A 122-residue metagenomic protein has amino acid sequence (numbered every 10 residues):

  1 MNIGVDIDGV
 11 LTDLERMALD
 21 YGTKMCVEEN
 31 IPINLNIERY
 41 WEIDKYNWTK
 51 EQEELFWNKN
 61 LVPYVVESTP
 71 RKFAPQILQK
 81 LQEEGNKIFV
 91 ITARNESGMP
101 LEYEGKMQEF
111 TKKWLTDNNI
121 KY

Functional and structural regions predicted by a protein language model:
M1-E54: Active-site neighborhood of HAD-like aspartate-dependent phosphohydrolases
G9, P63-V66: Flexible, active-site-adjacent loop/turn segments at secondary-structure boundaries
F56-P63: Short glycine/proline- and acidic residue-enriched helix-loop micro-motifs that form flexible lids or anion-recognition
V65, T69, A74-K112: Substrate-recognition element of Asp-dependent hydrolases with the DxDx(T/V) motif
F110-Y122: Structural recognition of alpha->loop->beta junctions
